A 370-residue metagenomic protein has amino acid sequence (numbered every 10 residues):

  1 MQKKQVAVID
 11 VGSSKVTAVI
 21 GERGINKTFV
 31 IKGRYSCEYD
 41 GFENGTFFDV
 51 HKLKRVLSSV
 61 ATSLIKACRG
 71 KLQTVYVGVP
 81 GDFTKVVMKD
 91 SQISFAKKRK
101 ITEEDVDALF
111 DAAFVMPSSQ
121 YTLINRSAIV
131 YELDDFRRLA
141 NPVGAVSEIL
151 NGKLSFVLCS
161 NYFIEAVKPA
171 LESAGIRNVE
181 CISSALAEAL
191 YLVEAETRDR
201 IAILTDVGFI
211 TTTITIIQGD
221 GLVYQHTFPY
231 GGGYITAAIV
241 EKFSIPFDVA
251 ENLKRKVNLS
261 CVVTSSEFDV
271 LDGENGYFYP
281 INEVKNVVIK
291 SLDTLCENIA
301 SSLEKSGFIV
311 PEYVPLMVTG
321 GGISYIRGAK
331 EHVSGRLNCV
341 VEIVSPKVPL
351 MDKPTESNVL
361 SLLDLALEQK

Functional and structural regions predicted by a protein language model:
M1-K15, V19-A202, L222-V223, S260-I289 (+4 more regions): Nucleotide/phosphate-binding catalytic cleft detector across ATP-hydrolyzing and phosphate-transferring enzymes
V30-I31, V207-T211, R327-V344: Acidic-glycine-rich active-site phosphate/pyrophosphate-binding loop
G78-P80, S184, V207, I217 (+2 more regions): Generic beta-strand/beta-sheet core signal
V193-C261: Acidic, glycine-rich loop-and-beta core segments that form the ion-binding/anion-interacting portion of active sites
Y224-H226, T236-I239, I309-E312, I326-E331 (+1 more regions): Extended hydrophobic-aromatic, low-complexity segments
N286-V287, M317-G321, S345-K353: Short, contiguous acidic/charged loop-to-helix segments that flank catalytic cores in large enzymes
T294-G307: A short, acidic, amphipathic alpha-helical segment used as a generic capping/interface helix at domain edges
E342-K370: Glycine-rich phosphate-binding/hydrolytic loop that grips phosphoryl groups
